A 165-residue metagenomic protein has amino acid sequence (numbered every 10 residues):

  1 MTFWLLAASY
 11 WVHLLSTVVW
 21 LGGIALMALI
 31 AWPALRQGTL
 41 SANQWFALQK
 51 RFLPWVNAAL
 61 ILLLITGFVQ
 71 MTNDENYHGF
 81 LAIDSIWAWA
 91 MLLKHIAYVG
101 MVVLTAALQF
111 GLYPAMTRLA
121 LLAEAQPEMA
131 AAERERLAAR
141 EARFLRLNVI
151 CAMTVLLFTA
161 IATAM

Functional and structural regions predicted by a protein language model:
M1-M165: Polytopic transmembrane helical bundles with strong interfacial aromatic enrichment
